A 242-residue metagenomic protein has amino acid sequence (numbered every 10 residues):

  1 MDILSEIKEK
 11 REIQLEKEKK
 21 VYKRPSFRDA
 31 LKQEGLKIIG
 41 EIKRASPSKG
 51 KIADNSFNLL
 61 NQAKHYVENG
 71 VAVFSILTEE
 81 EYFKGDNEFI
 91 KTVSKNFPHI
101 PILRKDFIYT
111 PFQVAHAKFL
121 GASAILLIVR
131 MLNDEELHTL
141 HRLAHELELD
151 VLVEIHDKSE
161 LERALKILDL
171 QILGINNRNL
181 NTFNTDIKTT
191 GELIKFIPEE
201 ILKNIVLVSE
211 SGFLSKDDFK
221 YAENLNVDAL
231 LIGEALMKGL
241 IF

Functional and structural regions predicted by a protein language model:
M1-I102, Y109-F112, H145-I172, N181-T190 (+5 more regions): Conserved N-terminal beta1-alpha1 strand-loop-helix module at the mouth
E79, K105, I128-R130: Short coil/turn segments
N96, S123-A124, N176-N177: Bateman (tandem CBS) regulatory domains
K105-D106, G121: Alpha-helical hinge/cap motifs
Q113-M131, L137, H141-L143: A short alpha/beta connector and helix-capping loop motif
A122, N224-V227: As written
